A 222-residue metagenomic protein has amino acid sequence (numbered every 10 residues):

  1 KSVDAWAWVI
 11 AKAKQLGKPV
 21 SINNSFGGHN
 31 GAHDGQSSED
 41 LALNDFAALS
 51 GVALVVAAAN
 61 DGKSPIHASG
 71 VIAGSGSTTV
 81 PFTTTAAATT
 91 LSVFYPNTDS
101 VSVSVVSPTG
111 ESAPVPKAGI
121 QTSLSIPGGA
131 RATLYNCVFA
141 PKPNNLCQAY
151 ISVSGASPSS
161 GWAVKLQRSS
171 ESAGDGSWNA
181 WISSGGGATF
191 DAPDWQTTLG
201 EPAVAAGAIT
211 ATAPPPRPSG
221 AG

Functional and structural regions predicted by a protein language model:
K1-G222: Loop-rich non-cytosolic ectodomains and luminal regions
